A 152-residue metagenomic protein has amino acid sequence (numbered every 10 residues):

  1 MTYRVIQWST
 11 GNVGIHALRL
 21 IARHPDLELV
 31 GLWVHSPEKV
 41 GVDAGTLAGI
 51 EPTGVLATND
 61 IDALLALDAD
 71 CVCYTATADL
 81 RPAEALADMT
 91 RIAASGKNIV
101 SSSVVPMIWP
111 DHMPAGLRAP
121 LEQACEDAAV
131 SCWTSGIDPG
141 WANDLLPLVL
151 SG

Functional and structural regions predicted by a protein language model:
M1-A94: N-terminal glycine-/serine-/threonine-rich beta1-alpha1-beta2 phosphate-ribose binding loop of Rossmann-like
G11-V13, P106-W109, M113-P114, I137-N143: Gly/Ser/Thr-rich loops at beta-strand to alpha-helix junctions that form or flank small-molecule/cofactor-binding
A22-D26, E126, V130, S151-G152: Generic secondary-structure signature for well-ordered alpha-helical cores
L29, I99-V100, S131-C132: Hydrophobic beta-strand scaffold residues
H35-P37, T77, K97, S103-M107 (+1 more regions): Short, ordered loop/turn segments at secondary-structure junctions
T46-E51, L117-P120, L150-G152: Short, hinge-like loop/turn segments at secondary-structure boundaries
L86-A87, A94-S95, S103-V130: Rossmann-fold NAD(P)-binding glycine/threonine-rich loop
W133-G152: Conserved anion/nucleotide-ligand pocket segment
